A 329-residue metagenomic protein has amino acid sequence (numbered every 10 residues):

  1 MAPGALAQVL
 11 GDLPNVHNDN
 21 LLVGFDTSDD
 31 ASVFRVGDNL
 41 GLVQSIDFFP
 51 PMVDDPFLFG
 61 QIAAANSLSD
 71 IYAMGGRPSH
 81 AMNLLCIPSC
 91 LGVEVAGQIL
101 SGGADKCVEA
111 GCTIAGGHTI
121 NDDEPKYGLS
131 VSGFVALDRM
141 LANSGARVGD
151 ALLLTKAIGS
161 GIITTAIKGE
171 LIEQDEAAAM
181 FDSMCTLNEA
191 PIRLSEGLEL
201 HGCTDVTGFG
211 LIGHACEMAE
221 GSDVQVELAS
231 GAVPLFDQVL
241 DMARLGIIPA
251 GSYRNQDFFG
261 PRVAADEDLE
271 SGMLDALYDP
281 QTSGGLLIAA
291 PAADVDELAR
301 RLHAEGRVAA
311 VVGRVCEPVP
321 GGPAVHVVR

Functional and structural regions predicted by a protein language model:
M1-A73, C112, R147-L153, A157 (+2 more regions): N-terminal glycine-rich phosphate/pyrophosphate-binding loops that anchor nucleotide-derived ligands and cofactors
L21-V23, A31-F34, D70-Y72, A104 (+5 more regions): A generic local secondary-structure boundary/capping motif
V36-V53, L58, R77-I172, R314-C316 (+1 more regions): Glycine-rich anion-binding loops of enzyme active sites
P56-M82, Q98-E109, L187-E199, V206 (+1 more regions): Small-aliphatic-rich amphipathic alpha-helix that forms the alpha element of a beta-alpha
F57, E176-S183, H201-G202, M273-Y278: Short pre-catalytic strand/loop immediately N-terminal to key active-site residues, enriched for Gly-Thr
S89-T113, I120-Y127, G197, T207-R329: Glycine-/charge-enriched secondary-structure boundary and capping motifs
S130-M140, D175-S195, L269: Active-site glycine-rich loop that binds ribose-phosphate moieties when present
T164-A178, E305-V308: Short, compositionally biased
